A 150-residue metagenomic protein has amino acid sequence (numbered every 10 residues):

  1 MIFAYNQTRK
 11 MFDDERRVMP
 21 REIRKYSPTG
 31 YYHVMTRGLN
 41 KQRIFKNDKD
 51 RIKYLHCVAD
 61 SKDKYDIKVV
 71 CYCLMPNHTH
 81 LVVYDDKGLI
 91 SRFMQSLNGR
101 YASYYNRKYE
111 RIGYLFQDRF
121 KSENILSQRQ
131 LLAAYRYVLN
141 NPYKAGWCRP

Functional and structural regions predicted by a protein language model:
M1-P150: Short catalytic/metal-binding and nucleic-acid-binding patches
